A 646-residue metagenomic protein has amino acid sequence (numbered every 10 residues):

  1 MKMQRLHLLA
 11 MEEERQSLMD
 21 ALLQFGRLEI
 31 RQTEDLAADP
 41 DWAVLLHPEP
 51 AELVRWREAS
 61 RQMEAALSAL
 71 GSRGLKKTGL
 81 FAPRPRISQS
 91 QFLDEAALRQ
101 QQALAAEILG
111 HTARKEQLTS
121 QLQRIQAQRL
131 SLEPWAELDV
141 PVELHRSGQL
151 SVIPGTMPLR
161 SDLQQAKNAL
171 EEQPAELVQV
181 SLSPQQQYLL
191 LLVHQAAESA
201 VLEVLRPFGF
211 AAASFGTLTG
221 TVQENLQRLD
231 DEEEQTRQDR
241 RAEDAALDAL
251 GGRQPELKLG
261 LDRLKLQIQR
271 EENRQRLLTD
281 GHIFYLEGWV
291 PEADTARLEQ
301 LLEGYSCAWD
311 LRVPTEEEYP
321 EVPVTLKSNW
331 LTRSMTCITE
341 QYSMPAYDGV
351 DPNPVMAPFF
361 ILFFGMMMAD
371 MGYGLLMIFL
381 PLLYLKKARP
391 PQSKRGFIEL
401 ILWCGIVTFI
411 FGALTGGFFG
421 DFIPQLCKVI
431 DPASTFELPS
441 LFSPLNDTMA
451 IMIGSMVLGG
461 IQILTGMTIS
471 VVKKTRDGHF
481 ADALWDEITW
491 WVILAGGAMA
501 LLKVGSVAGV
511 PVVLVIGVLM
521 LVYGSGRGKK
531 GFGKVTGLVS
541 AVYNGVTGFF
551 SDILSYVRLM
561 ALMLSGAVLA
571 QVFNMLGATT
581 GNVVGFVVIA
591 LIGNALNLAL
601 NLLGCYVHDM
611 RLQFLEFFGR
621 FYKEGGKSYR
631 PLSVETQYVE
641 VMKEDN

Functional and structural regions predicted by a protein language model:
M1-M356, Y384, P391, R395-I398: Long, charged N-terminal accessory/stalk domains
M1-Q4, M11-M19, L23-I30, A296-N646: Conserved, carboxylate-rich catalytic/transport cores that coordinate ions
